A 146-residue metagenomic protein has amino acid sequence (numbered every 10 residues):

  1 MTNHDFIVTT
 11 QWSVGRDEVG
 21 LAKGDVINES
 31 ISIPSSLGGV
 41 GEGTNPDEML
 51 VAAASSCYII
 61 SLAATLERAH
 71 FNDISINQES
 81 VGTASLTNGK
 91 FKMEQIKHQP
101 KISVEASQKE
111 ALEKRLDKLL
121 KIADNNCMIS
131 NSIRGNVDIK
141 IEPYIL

Functional and structural regions predicted by a protein language model:
M1-A52, I60-L146: Extended beta-strand/beta-hairpin segments
